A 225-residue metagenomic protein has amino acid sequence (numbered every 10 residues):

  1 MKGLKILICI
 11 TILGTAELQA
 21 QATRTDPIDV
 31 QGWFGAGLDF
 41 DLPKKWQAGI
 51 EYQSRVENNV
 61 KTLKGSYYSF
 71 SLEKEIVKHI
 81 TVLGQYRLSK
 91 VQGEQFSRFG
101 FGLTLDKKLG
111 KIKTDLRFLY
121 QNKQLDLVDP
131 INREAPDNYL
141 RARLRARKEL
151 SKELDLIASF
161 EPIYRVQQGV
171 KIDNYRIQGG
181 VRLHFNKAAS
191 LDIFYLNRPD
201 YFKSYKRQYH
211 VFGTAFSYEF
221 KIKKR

Functional and structural regions predicted by a protein language model:
M1-T25, F216, F220: Bacterial Sec-dependent N-terminal signal peptides
A22-L83: Start-of-domain marker
V30-G32, K64-S66, Q95-F99, E134-L140 (+2 more regions): Residues that define the transmembrane beta-barrel architecture of outer-membrane proteins
A36-F40, F70-K74, F101-K107, A142-K148 (+2 more regions): Residues on the lipid-exposed face of transmembrane beta-strands in outer-membrane beta-barrel proteins
K44-I50, H79-G84, G110-T114, E153-L156 (+2 more regions): Repeated loop/turn-to-beta-strand initiation elements of outer-membrane beta-barrel proteins
K61-I112: Hydrophobic/aromatic-rich structural module bridging two neighboring secondary-structure elements via a short loop
K111-Y201: Outer-membrane beta-barrel transmembrane domain signature
N186-R225: Long hydrophobic alpha-helical segments typical of transmembrane helices together with their membrane-interfacial
